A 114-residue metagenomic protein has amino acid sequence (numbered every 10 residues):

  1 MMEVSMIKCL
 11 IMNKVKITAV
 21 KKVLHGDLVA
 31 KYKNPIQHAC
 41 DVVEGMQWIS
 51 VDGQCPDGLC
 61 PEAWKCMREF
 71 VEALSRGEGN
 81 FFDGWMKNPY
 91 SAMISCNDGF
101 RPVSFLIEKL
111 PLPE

Functional and structural regions predicted by a protein language model:
M1-I11: N-terminal amphipathic/basic-hydrophobic helices that include classical n-h-c signal peptides and signal-anchor
I11-I17: Short structural boundary motif marking the start of a folded domain
T18-V20, V51, E108-L110: A structural detector for beta-sheet-dominated domains
A19-K33: Short, structured beta-strand/loop micro-motifs enriched in basic residues and often containing a Trp
V23-L24, D52-G58: Short, charged beta-turn/beta-strand-edge "cap" motif at the junction between a beta-strand and an adjacent loop
K31-C55: Short, flexible N-terminal segments of the mature chain
G45, D57-S75: Short, conserved turn/kink motifs that form compact alpha/beta structural patches or helix kinks used as
E69-E114: Short, compact, well-ordered microdomains
